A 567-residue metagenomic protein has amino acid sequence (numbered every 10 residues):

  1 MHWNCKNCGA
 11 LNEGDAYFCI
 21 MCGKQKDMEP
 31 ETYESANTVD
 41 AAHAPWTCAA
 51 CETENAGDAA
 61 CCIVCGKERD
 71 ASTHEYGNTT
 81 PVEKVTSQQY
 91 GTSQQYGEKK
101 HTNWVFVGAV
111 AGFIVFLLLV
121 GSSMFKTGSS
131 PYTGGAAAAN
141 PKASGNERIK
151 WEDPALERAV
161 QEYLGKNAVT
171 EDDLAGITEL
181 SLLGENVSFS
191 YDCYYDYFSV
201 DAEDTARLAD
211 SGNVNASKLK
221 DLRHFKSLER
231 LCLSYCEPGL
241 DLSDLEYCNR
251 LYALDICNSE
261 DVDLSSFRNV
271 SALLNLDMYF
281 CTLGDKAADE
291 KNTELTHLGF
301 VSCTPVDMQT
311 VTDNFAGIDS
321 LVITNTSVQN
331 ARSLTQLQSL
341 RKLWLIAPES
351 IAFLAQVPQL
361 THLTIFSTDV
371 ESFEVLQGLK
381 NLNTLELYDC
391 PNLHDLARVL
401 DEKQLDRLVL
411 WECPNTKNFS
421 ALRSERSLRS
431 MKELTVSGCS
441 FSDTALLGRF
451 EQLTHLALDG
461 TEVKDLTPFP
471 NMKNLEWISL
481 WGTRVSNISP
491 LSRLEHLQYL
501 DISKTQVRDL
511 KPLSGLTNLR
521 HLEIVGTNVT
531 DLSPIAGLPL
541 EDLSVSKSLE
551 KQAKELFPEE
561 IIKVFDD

Functional and structural regions predicted by a protein language model:
M1-N78: Cys/His-rich metal-coordination motifs, chiefly Zn-binding "fingers/knuckles"
T92-G108: Short, low-complexity patches enriched in S/T/P/G
A109-G121: Hydrophobic membrane-insertion alpha-helices, especially the h-region of bacterial N-terminal signal peptides
V120-A139: Sec-dependent signal peptide cleavage junction
N140-A168: Surface-exposed cap/linker segments adjacent to membranes
T170, K218-H224, D241-Y247, D263-N269 (+13 more regions): C-terminal per-repeat helix/turn "cap" of leucine-rich repeat
E179-K218, S227-L240, R250-V262, A272-G284 (+13 more regions): Concave beta-strand-loop units of leucine-rich repeat
